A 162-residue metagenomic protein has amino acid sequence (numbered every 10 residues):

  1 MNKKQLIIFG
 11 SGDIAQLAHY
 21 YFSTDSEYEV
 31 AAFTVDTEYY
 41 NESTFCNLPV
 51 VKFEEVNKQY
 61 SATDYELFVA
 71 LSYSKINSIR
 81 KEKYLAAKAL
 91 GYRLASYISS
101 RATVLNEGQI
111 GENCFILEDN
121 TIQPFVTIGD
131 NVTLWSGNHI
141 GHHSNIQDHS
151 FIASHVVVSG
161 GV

Functional and structural regions predicted by a protein language model:
M1-F45, V51-S61: Hydrophobic, well-ordered beta-alpha structural blocks that scaffold small-molecule cofactor pockets
K3, V30, A62-D64, G91 (+3 more regions): A general structural motif
F9-S11, V69, S159-G160: Short glycine-rich loop/turn motifs that provide flexible caps or phosphate-binding loops at active sites
D13, K75-S78, Q109: Short alpha-helical
H19-Y21, R80-K83, I128: Short amphipathic alpha-helical segments
A32-T34, V56-Y60, K75-N77, G91-A95 (+3 more regions): Glycine-rich loops and low-complexity Gly/Arg-rich segments that provide flexible linkers or classic glycine-based
N41-S99, T103: Phosphate-bearing ligand-interacting subdomains that bind or position ATP/ADP/UDP/GDP/NAD(P) or nucleotide-linked
S96-V162: Structural signal for interior beta-strand "rungs" in well-ordered beta-sheet cores of soluble enzyme domains
